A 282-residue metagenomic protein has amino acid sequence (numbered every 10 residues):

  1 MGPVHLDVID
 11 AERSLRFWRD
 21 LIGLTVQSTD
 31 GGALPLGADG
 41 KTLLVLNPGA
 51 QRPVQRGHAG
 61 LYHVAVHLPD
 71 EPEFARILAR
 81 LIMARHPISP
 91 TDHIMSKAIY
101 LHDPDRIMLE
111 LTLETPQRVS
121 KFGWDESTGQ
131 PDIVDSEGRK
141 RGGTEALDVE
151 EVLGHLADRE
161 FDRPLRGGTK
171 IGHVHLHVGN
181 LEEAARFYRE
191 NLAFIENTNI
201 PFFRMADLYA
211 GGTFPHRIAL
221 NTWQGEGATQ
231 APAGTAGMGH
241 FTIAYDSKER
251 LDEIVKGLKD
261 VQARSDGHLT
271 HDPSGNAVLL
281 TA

Functional and structural regions predicted by a protein language model:
M1-S28, A38-P87, H102-N197, A210-A282: Glyoxalase I/VOC metalloenzyme domain signal
D30-A33, S96: Short, Lys/Arg-rich nucleic-acid/phosphate-binding segment
G31-G32, E182, I200-A206: Short glycine/proline-centered loop/turn elements that form peptide/ligand docking sites
D92-I94, I200, D272: A short beta-turn/loop motif at secondary-structure boundaries
H93-S96, A263-S265: Short, small/polar residue-rich loop motifs at catalytic or cofactor-binding pockets
K97-Y100, F203-L208: Beta-rich nucleic-acid/ligand-interaction surfaces
